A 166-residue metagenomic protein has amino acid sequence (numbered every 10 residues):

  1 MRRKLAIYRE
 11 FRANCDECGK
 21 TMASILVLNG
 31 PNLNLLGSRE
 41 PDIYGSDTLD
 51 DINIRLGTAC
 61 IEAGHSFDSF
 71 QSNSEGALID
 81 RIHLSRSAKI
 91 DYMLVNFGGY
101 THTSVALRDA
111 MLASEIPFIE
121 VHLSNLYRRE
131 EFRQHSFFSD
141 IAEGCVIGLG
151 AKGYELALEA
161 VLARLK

Functional and structural regions predicted by a protein language model:
C15-C18: Cysteine-centered motifs
M22-I25: Extreme N-terminal starter segment of soluble prokaryotic enzymes
P31-L33, G98-T101, S124-L126: Short glycine-rich anion-binding loops that position phosphate/pyrophosphate groups of nucleotides and phosphorylated
L36-D50: Glycine- and acidic-residue-enriched helix-capping/strand-helix junction motifs
C60-F70: Short beta-strand elements in bilobed, periplasmic/extracellular small-molecule ligand-binding domains
N73-E115: N-terminal small/polar loop signature for handling phosphorylated ligands or for N-terminal nucleophile
L112-R129: Short, acidic/small-residue loops that bind anionic groups at enzyme active sites
R128-K166: Short, glycine-/small-residue-rich phosphate/pyrophosphate-handling segment
